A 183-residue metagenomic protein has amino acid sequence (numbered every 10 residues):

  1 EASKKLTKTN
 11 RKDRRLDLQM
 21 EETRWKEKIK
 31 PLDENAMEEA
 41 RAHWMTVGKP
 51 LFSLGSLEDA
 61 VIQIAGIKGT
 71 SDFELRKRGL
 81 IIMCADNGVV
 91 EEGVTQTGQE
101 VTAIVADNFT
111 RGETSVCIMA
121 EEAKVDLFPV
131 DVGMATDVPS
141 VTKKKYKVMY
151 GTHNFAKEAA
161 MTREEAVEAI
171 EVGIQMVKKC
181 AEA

Functional and structural regions predicted by a protein language model:
A2-T7: Extreme N-terminal basic, low-complexity initiation segments that serve as generic localization/processing leaders
R11, D17-A183: N-terminal loops that bind phosphate or other acidic moieties and the adjacent beta-alpha structural core
